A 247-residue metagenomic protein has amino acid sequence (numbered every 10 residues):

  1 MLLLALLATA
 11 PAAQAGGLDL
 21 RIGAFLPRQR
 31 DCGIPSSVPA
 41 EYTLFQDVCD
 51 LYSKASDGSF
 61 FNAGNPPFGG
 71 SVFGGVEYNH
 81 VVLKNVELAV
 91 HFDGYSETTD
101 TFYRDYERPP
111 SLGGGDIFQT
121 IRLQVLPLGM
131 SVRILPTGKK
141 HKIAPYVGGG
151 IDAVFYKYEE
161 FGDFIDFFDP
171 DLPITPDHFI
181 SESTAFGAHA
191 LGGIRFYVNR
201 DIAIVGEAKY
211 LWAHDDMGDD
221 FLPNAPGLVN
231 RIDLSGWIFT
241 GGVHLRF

Functional and structural regions predicted by a protein language model:
M1-G17: Cleavable N-terminal export/targeting peptides
A15-R28, I151: Transmembrane beta-strand segments of Gram-negative outer membrane beta-barrel proteins
G16, V72, V86, L126-L128 (+4 more regions): Hydrophobic core residues within well-ordered beta-strands of beta-rich domains
G16, V81-N85, T137-I143, Y197-N199: Outer-membrane beta-barrel channels and translocator barrels
G17-D19, D233-F247: Outer-membrane beta-barrel "beta-signal"
A24, G74-H80, L128-P136, G149-A153 (+3 more regions): Residues on the lipid-exposed face of transmembrane beta-strands in outer-membrane beta-barrel proteins
R28-G69, D93-P127, A153-A185, A213-I238: Extracellular/periplasm-exposed beta-strand and loop segments of Gram-negative cell-envelope proteins, dominated by
